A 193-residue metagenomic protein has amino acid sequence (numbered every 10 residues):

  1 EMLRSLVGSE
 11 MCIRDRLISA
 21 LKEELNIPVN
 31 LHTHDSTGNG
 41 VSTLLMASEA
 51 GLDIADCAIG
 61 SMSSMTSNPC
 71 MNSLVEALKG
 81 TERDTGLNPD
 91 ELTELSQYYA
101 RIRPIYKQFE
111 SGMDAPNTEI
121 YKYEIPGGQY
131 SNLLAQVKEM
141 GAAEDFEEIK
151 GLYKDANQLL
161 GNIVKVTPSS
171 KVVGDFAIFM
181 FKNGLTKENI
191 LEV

Functional and structural regions predicted by a protein language model:
E1-G8, C12-I13: Single conserved hydrophobic/aromatic residue that forms the stacking wall/gate of nucleotide- or nucleobase-binding
R14-L31, V75-L87: Alpha-helix-loop-beta-strand connector modules within alpha/beta enzyme cores
V29-T33, A55-C57: Hydrophobic faces of well-ordered beta-strands that scaffold small-molecule active sites in alpha/beta enzyme cores
G38-A50: Catalytic cores of alpha/beta
A50-S67: Glycine-rich phosphate-binding active-site loops on the catalytic face of alpha/beta enzymes
G51, L74, Y153: Conserved, mostly hydrophobic/aromatic
S67, T85-A142: Core active-site phosphate/anionic-ligand binding loop and the adjoining beta-turn-alpha structural block in enzyme
D114-N117, E124, G128-V193: Terminal or standalone catalytic/regulatory effector modules within metabolic enzymes and repeat proteins
